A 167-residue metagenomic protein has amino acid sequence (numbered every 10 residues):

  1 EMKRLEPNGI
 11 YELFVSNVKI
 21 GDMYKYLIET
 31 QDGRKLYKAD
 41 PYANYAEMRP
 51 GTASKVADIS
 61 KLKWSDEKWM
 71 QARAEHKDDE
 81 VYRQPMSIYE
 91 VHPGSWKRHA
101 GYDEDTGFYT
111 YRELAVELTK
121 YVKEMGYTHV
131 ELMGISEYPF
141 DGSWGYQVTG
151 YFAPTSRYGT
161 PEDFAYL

Functional and structural regions predicted by a protein language model:
E1: Calcium-regulated, polybasic anionic-phospholipid
E6-I10, F14-E90, S95-Y109, E113: The feature marks proteins involved in alpha-glucan
R98-G101, D105-Y109, K120-A165: Aromatic-lined carbohydrate-binding/catalytic grooves of carbohydrate-active enzymes
L114-L118, L167: Short, hydrophobic/aromatic alpha-helical segments in well-folded domains
